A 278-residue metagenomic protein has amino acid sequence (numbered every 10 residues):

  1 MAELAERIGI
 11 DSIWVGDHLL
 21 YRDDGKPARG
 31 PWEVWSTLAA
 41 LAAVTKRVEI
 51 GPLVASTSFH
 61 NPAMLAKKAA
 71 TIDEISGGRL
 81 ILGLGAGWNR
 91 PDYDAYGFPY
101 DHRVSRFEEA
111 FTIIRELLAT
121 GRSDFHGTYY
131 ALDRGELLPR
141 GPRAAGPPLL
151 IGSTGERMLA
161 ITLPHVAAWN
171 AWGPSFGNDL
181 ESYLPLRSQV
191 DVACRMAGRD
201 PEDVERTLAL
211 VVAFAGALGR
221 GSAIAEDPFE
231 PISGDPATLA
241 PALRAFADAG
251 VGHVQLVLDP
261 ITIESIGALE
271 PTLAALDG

Functional and structural regions predicted by a protein language model:
M1-G278: Active-site-adjacent structural elements that line small-molecule/cofactor binding pockets in enzymes
